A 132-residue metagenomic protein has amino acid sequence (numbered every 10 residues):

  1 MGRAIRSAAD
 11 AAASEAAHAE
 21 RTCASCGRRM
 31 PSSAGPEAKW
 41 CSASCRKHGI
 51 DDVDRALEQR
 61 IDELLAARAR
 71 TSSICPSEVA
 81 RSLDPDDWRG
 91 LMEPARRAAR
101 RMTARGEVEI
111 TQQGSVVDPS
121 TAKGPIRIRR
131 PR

Functional and structural regions predicted by a protein language model:
R6-A19, P31-A34: Short, flexible, mixed-charge glycine/proline-rich loop motifs that serve as phosphate/nucleic-acid-contacting
C23-C26, C41: Short cysteine-rich clusters marking metal-coordination/redox-active sites
P36-E37, Q112-V116: Short, Lys/Arg-rich nucleic-acid/phosphate-binding segment
P36-G49: Cysteine-rich micro-motifs
D52-S73: Positively charged, polyanion-binding regions of nucleic-acid-associated proteins
T71-S82: Short acidic, hydrophobic short linear motifs in intrinsically disordered regions
W88-I110: Charge-enriched amphipathic alpha-helical scaffolds
G114-R132: Short, cationic-aromatic polyanion-contact patches
